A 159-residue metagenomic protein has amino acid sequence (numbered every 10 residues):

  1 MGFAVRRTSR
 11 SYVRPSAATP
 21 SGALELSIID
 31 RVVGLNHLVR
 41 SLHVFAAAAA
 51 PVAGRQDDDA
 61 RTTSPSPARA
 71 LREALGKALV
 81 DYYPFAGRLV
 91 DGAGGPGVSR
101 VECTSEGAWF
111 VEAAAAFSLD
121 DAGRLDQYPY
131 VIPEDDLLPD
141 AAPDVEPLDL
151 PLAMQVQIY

Functional and structural regions predicted by a protein language model:
M1-Y159: Non-catalytic N-terminal regions of enzymes
